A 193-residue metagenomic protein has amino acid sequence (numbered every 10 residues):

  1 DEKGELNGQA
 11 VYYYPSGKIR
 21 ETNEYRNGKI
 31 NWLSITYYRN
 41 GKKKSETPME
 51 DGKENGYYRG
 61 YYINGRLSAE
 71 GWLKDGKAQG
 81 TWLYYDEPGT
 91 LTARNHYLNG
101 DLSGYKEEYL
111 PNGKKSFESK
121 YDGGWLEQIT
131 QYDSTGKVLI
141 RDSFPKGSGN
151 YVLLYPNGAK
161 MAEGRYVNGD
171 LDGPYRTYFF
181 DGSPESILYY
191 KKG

Functional and structural regions predicted by a protein language model:
D1-G193: Glycine/tyrosine- and acidic-biased, solvent-exposed loop/turn segments at the edges of beta-strands
